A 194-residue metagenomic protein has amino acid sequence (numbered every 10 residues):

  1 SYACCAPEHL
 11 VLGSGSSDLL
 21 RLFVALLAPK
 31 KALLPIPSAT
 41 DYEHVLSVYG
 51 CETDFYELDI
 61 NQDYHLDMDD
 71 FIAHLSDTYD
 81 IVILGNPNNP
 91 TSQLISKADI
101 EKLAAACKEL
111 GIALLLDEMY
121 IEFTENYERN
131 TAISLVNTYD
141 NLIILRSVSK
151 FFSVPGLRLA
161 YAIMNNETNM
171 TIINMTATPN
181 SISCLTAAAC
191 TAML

Functional and structural regions predicted by a protein language model:
C5-K30, A160: Conserved beta-loop-alpha segment that forms the PLP phosphate-binding cup at the N-terminus of a helix
D18, A25-L84: PLP-dependent aminotransferase-like
R21, A25, H44-V48, A105 (+3 more regions): Short, well-ordered alpha-helices that flank and scaffold nucleotide-derived cofactor binding pockets
H65-T78, P90-L114, E118-F151: Active-site pre-lysine segment of PLP-dependent enzymes
N141-L194: PLP-dependent aminotransferase class I/II
